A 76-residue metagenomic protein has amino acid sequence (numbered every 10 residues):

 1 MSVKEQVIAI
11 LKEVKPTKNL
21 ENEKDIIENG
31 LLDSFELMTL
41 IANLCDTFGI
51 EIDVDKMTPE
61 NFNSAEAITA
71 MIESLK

Functional and structural regions predicted by a protein language model:
M1-N19, A70-L75: Thiotemplate assembly-line natural product biosynthesis machinery
K12-L31, F48-K56: Phosphopantetheine carrier-protein modules
S34: Catalytic nucleophile serine of serine hydrolases, specifically the conserved "nucleophile elbow" pentapeptide
M38: Conserved catalytic core of two-component sensor histidine kinases
D53-S74: C-terminal structural segments of small proteins and small subunits
